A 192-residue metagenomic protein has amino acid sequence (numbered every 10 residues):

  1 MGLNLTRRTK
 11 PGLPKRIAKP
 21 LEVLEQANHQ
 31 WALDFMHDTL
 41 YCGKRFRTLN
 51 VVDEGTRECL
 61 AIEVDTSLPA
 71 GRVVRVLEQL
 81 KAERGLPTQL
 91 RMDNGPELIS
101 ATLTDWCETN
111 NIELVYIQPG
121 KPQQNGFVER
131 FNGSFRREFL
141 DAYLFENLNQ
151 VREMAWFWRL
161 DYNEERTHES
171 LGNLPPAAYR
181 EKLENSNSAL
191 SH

Functional and structural regions predicted by a protein language model:
M1-Q30, K121, P175-E184: Basic, flexible linker segments flanking DNA-binding modules in nucleic acid-interacting mobile-element proteins
Q30-L60, T66-L68: An active-site-proximal beta-strand-loop segment
K44, I62-R84, P96: Active-site beta-loop-alpha junctions of metal-dependent nucleic acid enzymes, especially the RNase H-like/DDE
R57, L90-R91: Buried hydrophobic side chains on well-structured beta-strands
E58-I62, V115-I117, D141: Short small-residue beta-strand/loop micro-motif enriched in glycine and branched aliphatics
M92-P96, S100-D105, L114-R137, N147-W156 (+1 more regions): RNase H-like two-metal-ion nuclease catalytic core shared by retroviral integrases and related mobile-element nucleases
N110-I112, S134-H192: C-terminal domain-tail junction helix/linker
